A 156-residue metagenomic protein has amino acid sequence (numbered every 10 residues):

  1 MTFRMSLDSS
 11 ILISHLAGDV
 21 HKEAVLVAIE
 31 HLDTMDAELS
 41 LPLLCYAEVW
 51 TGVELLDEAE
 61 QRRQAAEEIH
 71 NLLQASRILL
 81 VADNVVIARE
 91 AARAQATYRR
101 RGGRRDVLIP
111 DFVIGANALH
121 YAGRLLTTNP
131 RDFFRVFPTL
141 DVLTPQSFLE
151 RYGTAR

Functional and structural regions predicted by a protein language model:
M1-C45, V53-N71, R151-A155: Short, well-structured N-terminal submotif of metal-dependent ribonuclease cores
T2, G115-R156: Acidic, PIN/NYN-like endoribonuclease modules and their adjacent C-terminal/linker elements
S9, L43, V85, L108-F112 (+1 more regions): Conserved glycosyltransferase catalytic-site signature
S14-L16, G52, E90-A91, V136: Residues that scaffold the ATP/ADP-binding catalytic core of kinase and kinase-like folds
M35-D36, A75-S76, Y121: Structured helix-beta-strand junction loops
E38, R77-L79, D141: Conserved beta-strand segments of alpha/beta enzyme cores
I78-R124, T154: Active-site neighborhoods of divalent-metal-dependent phosphate/nucleic-acid chemistry enzymes
